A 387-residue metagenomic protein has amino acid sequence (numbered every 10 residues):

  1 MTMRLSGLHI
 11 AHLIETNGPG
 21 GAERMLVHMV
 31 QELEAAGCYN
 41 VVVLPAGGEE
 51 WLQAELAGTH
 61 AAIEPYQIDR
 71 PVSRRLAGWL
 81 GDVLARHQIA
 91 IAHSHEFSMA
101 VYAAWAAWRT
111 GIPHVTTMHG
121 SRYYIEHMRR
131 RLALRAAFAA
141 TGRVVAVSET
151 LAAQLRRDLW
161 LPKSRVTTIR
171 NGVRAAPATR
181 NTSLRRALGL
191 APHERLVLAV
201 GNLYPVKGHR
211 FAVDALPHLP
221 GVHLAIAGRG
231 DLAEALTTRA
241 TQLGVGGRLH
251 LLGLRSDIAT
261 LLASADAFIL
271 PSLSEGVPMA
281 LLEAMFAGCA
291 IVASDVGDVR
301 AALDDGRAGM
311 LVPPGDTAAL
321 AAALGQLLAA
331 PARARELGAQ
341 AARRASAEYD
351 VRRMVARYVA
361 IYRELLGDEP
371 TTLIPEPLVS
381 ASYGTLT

Functional and structural regions predicted by a protein language model:
L5, H12-R75, R165, D231: N-terminal strand-loop element at the rim of the active site of nucleotide-sugar-dependent glycosyltransferases
G20-Q31, R195-H218, V222, D231-T237 (+2 more regions): A conserved mid-protein helix/loop that constitutes part of the nucleotide-sugar donor-binding site
V43-L44, A290-A293, L303: Short hydrophobic beta-strand element within catalytic cores of glycosyltransferases and related nucleotide-activated
S94-Y102, M118: Short His-centered aromatic/hydrophobic patch
H114-G142, W160: A conserved, positively charged/aromatic
P177-L190, A342: A short helix/loop element that forms part of the nucleotide-sugar donor recognition site in Leloir-type
L254, L273: Aromatic "clamp/platform" in nucleotide-sugar-dependent glycosyltransferases that forms part of the donor/acceptor
D305-G306, M310-T317, Q326-P331: Conserved acidic donor-binding segment of nucleotide-sugar-dependent glycosyltransferases
